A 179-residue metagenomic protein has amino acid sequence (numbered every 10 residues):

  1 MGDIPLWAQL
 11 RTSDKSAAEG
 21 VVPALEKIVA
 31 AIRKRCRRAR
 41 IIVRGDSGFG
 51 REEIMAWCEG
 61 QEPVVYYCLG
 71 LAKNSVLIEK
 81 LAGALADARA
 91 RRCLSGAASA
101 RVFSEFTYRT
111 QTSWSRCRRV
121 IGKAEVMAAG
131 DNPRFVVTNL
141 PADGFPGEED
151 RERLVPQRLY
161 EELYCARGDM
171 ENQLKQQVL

Functional and structural regions predicted by a protein language model:
M1-C36: Electropositive, glycine- and tryptophan-enriched low-complexity nucleic-acid-binding patches
D3, D46, E171: Conserved, mostly hydrophobic/aromatic
R11-S13, G48-G50, A72-N74: Active-site beta-loop-alpha junctions enriched in small/polar residues
R37-I41, P63-V65: Short, well-ordered coil/turn segments that N-cap beta-strands
A39-F49: Acidic/histidine-rich, metal-coordinating catalytic segments
R51-W57, I78-A82: A short acidic (Asp/Glu
M55-V65: Short, surface-exposed basic-aromatic patches at helix termini and helix-loop junctions that form
V65-L179: An anionic, glycine-rich sequence signature occurring as long contiguous blocks
